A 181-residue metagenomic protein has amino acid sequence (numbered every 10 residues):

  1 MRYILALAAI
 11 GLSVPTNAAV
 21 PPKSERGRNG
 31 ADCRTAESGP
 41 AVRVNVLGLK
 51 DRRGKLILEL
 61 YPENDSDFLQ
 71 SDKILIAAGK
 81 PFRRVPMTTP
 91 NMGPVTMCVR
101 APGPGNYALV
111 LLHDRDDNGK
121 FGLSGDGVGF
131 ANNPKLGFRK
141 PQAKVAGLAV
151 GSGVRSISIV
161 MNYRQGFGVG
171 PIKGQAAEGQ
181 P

Functional and structural regions predicted by a protein language model:
I4-L12: Sec-dependent N-terminal signal peptides
P15-D65, L69, K120-P181: Primarily secretory-pathway and cell-envelope proteins
K50-R52, N91, A101-G105: Short loop/turn positions at the edges of beta-strands in beta-sheet-rich folds
S71-A101: Tryptophan-paired
V95, P102-L111: A short tyrosine-centered beta-strand micro-motif
N106, N118-F121: Amphipathic alpha-helical interaction segments
L112-D116: Acidic, divalent-cation-chelating loop motifs in proteins
